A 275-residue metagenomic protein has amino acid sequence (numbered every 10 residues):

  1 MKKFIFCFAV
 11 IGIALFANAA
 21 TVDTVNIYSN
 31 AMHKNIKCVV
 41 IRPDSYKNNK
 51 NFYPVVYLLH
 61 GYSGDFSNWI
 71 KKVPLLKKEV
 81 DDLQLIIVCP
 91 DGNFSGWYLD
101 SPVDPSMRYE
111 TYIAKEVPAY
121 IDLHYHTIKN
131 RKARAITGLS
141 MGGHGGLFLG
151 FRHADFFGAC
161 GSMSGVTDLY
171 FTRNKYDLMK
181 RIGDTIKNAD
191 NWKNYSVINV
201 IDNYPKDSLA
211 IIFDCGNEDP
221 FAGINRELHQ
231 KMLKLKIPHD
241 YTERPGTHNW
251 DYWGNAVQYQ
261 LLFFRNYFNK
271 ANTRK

Functional and structural regions predicted by a protein language model:
F4-A17: Sec-dependent N-terminal signal peptides
A19-K275: Non-catalytic cap/lid and distal C-terminal segments of serine-dependent acyl enzymes
